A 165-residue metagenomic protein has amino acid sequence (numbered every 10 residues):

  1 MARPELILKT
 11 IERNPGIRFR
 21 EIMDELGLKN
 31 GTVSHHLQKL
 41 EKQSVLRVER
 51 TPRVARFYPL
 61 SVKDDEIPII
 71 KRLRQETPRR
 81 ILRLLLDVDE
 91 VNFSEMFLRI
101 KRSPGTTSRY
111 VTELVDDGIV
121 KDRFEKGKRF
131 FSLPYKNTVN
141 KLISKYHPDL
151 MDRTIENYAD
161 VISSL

Functional and structural regions predicted by a protein language model:
M1-L6, R53-R79: Short alpha-helical segments that sit at the start of domains
M1-R13, R79-D87, P104, R109 (+1 more regions): Long, low-complexity, charge-rich intrinsically disordered regions
T10, I69, Q75, L84 (+1 more regions): Conserved short-loop catalytic and cofactor-binding motifs
N14-R18, V88-N92: Short capping segments at the starts of secondary-structure elements
F19-I67: Long, low-complexity, charged/polar intrinsically disordered regions in eukaryotic proteins
E21-E25, E95-I100: A short acidic, leucine-rich amphipathic alpha-helix
L28-K39, K101-V115: Short amphipathic alpha-helical interaction segments
